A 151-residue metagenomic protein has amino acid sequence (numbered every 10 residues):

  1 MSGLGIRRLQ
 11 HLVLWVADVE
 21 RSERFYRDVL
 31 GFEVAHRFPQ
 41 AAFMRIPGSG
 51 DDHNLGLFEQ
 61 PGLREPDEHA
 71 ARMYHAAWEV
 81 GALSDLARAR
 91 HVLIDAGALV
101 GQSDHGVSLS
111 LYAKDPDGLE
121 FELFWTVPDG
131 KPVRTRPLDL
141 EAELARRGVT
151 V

Functional and structural regions predicted by a protein language model:
M1-G3, R90-H91, D95-V151: Vicinal oxygen chelate
G3-I6, V13, R45: Conserved N-terminal glycine/acidic-rich loop preference
R8-A17, E65-V92, L109-L119: Vicinal oxygen chelate
L14-F25, N54-L63: Short N-terminal helix-initiation segments at or just after the protein's N-terminus
D18-E33, V92: Amphipathic alpha-helical segments
E23-R24, A87, E122: Alpha-helical elements of the RecA-like P-loop NTPase motor core of helicases
E33-A70, H105, E120-V127: Conserved short beta-strand elements that form part of the metal-binding/catalytic scaffold of enzyme active sites
